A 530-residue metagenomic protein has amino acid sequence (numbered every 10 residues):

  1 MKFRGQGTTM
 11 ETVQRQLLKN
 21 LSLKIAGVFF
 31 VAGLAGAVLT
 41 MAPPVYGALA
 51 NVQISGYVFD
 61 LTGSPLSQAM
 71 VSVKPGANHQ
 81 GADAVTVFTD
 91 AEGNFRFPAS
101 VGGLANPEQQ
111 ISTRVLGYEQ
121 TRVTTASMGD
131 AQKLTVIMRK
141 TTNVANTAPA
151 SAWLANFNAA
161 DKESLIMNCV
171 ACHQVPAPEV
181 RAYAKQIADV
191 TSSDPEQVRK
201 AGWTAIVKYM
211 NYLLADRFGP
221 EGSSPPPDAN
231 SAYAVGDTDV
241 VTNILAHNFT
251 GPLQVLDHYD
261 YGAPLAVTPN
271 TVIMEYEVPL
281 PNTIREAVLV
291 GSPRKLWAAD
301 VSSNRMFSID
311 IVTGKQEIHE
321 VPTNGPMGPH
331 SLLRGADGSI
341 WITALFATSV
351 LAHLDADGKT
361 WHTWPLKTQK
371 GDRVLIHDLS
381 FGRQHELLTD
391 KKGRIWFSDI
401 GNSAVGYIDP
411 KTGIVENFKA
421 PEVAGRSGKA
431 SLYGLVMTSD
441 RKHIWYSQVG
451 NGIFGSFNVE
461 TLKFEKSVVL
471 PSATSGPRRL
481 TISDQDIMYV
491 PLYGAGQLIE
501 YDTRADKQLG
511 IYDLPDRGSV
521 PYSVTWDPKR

Functional and structural regions predicted by a protein language model:
Q53-S67: Structural motif
A77-P98: Short, acidic Ser/Thr/Gly-rich low-complexity loop/linker segments typical of extracellular and cell-surface proteins
N78-Q80, G103-T125: A short, solvent-exposed loop/turn motif at the edges and junctions of modular extracellular/periplasmic domains
A126-P149: Extracellular beta-sheet/turn segments enriched in Thr/Pro/Gly and aliphatic residues
I166-A177: The canonical Cys-X-X-Cys-His
L280-P293, N324-D337, K370-K392, V423-R441 (+2 more regions): Beta-rich, blade/repeat-based domains predominating in secreted/periplasmic proteins but also intracellular
W297-S302, I342-A347, D390, I395-G401 (+3 more regions): Conserved beta-strand positions in repeat-built beta-propeller and related beta-rich domains
D310-G314, D355-K359, D409-G413, N458-L462 (+1 more regions): Short loop/turn segments that connect beta-strands within beta-propeller blades
